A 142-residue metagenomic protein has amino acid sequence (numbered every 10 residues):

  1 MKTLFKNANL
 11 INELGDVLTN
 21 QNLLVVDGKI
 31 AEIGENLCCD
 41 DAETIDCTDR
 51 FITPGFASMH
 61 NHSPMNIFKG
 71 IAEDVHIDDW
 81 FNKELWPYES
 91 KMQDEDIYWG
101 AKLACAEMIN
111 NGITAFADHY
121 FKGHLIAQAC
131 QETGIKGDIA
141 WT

Functional and structural regions predicted by a protein language model:
M1-K2, N9-T53: Histidine-rich, glycine-flanked metal-binding segment
T3, C39-D78, K102, I109-N110: Replace "His-x-His-based motif
A8, L23, G28, D49 (+4 more regions): Divalent metal-coordination and catalytic microenvironments
E13, H62, F121: Flexible loop residues that form catalytic and substrate-binding hotspots at small-molecule/glycan-binding clefts
E13, I33, N66-I67, W80: Residues that scaffold the ATP/ADP-binding catalytic core of kinase and kinase-like folds
D27, A31, E35, W99 (+2 more regions): Replace "anionic and nucleotidyl ligands
I67-Y98, T133, D138-W141: Active-site gating loops and adjacent loop-to-helix segments of metal-dependent hydrolytic enzymes
W86, A101-T142: Divalent metal-dependent hydrolysis catalytic cores, especially in the metallo-beta-lactamase
